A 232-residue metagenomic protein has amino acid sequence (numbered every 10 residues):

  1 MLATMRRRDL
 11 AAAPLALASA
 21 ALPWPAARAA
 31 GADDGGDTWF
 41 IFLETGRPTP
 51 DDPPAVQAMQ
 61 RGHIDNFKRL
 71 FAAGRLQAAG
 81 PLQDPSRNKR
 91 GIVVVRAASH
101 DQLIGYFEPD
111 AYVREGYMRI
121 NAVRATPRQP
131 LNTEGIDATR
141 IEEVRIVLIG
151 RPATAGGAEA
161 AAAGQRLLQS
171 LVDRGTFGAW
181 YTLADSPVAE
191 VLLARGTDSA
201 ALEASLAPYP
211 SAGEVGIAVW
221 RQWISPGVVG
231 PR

Functional and structural regions predicted by a protein language model:
L2-A3, D9-R28: N-terminal export signals
A30-R232: Conserved, structured core segments of small domains
